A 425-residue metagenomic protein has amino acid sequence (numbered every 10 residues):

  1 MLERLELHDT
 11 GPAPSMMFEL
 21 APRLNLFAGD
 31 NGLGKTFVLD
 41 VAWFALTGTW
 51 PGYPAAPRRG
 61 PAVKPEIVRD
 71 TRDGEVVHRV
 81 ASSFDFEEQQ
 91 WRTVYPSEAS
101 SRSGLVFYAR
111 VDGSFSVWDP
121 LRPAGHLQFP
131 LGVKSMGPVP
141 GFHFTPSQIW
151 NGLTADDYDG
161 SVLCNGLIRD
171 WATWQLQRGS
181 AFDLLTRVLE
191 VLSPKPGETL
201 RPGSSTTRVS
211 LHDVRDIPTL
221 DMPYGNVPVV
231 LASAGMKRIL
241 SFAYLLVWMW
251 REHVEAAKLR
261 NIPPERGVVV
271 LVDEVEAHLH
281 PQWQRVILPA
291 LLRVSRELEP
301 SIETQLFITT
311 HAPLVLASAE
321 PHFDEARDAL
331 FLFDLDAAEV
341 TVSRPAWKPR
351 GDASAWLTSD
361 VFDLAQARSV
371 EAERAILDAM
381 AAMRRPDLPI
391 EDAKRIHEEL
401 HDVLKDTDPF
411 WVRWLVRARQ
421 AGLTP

Functional and structural regions predicted by a protein language model:
M1-C164, D170-S180, V191, E303 (+3 more regions): P-loop NTPase switch/coupling surface
M1-Y53, D213-W356, D360: Switch/communication elements of ASCE P-loop NTPase nucleotide-binding domains
E3, R187, S241-Y244, W248 (+2 more regions): Generic structural signal for well-ordered, non-membrane alpha-helices
Y53, T199-L200, A257, R368 (+1 more regions): Short, flexible/disordered secondary-structure transition segments
P57-P61, E255-R266, E371-D378: Short alpha-helical "patches" and their helix-cap loops
P96-E98, P289-S301, L314-P425: RecA-like P-loop NTPase motor core
P138-V269: Extended helical coiled-coil dimerization/tether regions that scaffold and oligomerize large DNA-maintenance assemblies
A172-L176, L306, R344, Q366: Generic amphipathic alpha-helical segments used as scaffolds and interaction surfaces in large, multi-domain proteins
